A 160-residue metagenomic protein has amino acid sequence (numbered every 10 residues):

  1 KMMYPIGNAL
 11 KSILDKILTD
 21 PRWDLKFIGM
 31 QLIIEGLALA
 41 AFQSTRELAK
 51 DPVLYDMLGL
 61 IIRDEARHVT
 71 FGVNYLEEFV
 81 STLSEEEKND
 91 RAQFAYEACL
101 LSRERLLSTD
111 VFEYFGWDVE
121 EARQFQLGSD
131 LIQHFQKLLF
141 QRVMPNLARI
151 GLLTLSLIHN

Functional and structural regions predicted by a protein language model:
K1: Carboxylate/His-rich catalytic cores and anion/metal-binding grooves
G7-K11, V69, E85-K88: Alpha-helix initiation and N-capping motif
G7-L32, L48-A49, E97-F112: Acidic/His metal-coordination segments adjacent to aromatic residues that form catalytic metal sites in metalloenzymes
W23-F27, P52-A66, R91-Q93: Alpha-helical scaffold segments that form or flank carboxylate-/histidine-based iron centers
I28-F42, I61-G72, L76: Alpha-helical transition-metal enzyme core signature, strongest for iron centers
F42-L60, N74-N89, D118-R123: Inter-helical turn/loop segments and adjacent helix faces that build the functional surface of alpha-helical bundle
E85-I158: Extended, helix-rich structural scaffolds rather than catalytic motifs
